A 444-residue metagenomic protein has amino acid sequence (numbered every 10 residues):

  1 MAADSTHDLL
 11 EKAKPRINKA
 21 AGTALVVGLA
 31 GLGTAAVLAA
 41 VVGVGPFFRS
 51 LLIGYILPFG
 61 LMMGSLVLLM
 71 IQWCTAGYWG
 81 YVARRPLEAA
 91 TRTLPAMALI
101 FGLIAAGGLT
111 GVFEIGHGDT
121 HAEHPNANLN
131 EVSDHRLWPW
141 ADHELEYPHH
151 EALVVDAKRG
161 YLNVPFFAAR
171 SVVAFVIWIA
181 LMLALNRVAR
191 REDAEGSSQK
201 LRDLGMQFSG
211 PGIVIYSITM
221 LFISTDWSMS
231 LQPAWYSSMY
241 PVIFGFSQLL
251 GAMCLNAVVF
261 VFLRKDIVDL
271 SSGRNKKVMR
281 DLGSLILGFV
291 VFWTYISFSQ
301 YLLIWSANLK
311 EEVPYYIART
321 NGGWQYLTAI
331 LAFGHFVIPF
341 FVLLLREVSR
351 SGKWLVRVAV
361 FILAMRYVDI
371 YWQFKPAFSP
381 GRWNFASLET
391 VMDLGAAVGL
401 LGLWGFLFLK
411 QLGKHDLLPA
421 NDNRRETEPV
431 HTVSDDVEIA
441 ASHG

Functional and structural regions predicted by a protein language model:
M1-A35, F113-L162, N186-G205, V268-K277 (+2 more regions): Extramembrane terminal tails and long inter-domain/linker segments of multi-pass membrane proteins
P15-A36, K158-L331, V348, D422-E428 (+1 more regions): Long, contiguous internal "core" modules enriched in hydrophobic/ aromatic residues
L38-F47, L52, I71-R84, G108-G118 (+7 more regions): Juxtamembrane/interface segments at transmembrane-helix termini
F48-Y55, A83-R85, Q232-G245, G381-D393: Non-cytosolic membrane-interface motifs at loop->transmembrane helix junctions
I56-A194, G212: Transmembrane-helix bundle segments that line or gate the permeation/cavity pathway in multi-pass membrane proteins
L61-L69, L99-I100, S171-L183, F246-V261 (+2 more regions): Hydrophobic cores of alpha-helical transmembrane segments in multi-pass inner/ER membrane proteins, independent
Y240-F244, E311-A332, S351, P380-F408: Membrane-interface transmembrane-helix boundary segments in multi-pass integral membrane proteins
W354-A364: Central hydrophobic cores of alpha-helical transmembrane segments in multi-pass integral membrane proteins
